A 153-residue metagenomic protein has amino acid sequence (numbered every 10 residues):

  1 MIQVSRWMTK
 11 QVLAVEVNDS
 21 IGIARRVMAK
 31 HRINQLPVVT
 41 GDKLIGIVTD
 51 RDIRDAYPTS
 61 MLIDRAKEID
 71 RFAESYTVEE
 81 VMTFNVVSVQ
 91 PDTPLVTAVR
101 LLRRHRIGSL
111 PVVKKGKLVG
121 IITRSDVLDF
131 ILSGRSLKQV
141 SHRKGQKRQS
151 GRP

Functional and structural regions predicted by a protein language model:
M1-Q11, T49-V87, V99-R103, T123-P153: Tandem CBS (Bateman) regulatory domains
L13, S20, I45, V87 (+1 more regions): Glycine-/small-residue-rich active-site loops that bind phosphorylated ligands and cofactors
V15-R32, V39-T40, E79-E80, S88-R106 (+2 more regions): The conserved cystathionine-beta-synthase
S20, D42, L62, R71-T77 (+3 more regions): Non-transmembrane, interaction-prone segments in cytosolic or luminal domains
M28, L36-D52, L102, L110-D126: A glycine-centered beta-loop-beta connector
A29-P37, A56-P58, I63: Short, charge-rich amphipathic segments
